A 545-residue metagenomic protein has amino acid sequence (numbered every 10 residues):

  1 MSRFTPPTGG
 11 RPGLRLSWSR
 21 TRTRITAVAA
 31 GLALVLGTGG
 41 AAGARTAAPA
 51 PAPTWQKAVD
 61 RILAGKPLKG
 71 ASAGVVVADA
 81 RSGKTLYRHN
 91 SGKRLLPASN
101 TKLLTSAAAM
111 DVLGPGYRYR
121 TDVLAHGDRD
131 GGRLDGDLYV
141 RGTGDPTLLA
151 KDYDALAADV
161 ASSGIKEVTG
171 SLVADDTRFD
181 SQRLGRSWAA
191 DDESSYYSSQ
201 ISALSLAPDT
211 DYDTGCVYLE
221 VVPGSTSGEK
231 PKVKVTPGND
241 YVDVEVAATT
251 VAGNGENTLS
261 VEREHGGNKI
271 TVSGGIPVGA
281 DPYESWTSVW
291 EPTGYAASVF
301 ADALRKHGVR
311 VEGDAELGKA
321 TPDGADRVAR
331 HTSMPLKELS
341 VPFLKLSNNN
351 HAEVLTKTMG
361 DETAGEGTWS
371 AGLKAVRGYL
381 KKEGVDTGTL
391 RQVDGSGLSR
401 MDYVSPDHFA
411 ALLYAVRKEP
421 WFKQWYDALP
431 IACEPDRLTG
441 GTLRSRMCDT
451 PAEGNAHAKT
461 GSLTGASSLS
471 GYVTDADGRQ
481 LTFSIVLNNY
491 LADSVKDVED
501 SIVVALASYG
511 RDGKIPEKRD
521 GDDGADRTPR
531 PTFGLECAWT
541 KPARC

Functional and structural regions predicted by a protein language model:
M1-A47: Secretory targeting and sorting signals
R3, G43-P51, K57, R61-L63 (+4 more regions): Conserved serine DD-peptidase/penicillin-binding transpeptidase domain and beta-lactam-recognizing active-site
A27, A33-L36, A42-R81, T85-R94 (+2 more regions): Beta-lactamase-like hydrolase cores
A64, L86-R88, L149, E353-C545: Small-residue-rich helix-loop
V75-V77, T121-V123, S470: Short beta-strand scaffold segments in enzyme catalytic cores
G83, K102-A109, L172, L204 (+5 more regions): Residue-level preference for non-acidic, small/hydrophobic
R88-A108, L113: Short active-site loop at a secondary-structure junction that contains or immediately precedes the catalytic residue(s)
N90-L95, W286, S396-S399: A short glycine/serine-rich beta->alpha loop
